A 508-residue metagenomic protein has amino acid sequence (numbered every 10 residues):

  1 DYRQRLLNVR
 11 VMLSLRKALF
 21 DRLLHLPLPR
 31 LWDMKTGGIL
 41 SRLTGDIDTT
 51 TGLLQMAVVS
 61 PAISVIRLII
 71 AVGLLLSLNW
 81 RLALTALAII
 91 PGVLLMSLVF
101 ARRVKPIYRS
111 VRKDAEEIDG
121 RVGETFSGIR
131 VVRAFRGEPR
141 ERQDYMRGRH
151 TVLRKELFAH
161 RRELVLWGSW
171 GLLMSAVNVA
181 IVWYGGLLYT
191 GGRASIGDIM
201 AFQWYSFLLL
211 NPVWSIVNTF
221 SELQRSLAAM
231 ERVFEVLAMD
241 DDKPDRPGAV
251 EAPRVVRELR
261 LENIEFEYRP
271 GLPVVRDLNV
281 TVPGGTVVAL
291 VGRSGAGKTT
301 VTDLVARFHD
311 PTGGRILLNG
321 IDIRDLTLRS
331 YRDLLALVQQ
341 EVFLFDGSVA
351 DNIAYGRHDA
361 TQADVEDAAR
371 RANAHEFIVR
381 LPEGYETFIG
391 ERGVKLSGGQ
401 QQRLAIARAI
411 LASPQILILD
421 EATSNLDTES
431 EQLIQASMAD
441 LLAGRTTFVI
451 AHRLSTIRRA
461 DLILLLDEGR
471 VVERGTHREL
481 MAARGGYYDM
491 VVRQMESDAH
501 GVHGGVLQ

Functional and structural regions predicted by a protein language model:
D1-L13, D21, W32, T85 (+4 more regions): Transmembrane-helix motif of ABC transporter permease domains
Y2, L6, R10, S14 (+3 more regions): Cytoplasmic juxtamembrane "membrane-exit" helices immediately C-terminal to transmembrane segments
Y2, L68, V72, L76 (+2 more regions): Membrane-embedded alpha-helical segments of multi-pass transporters/permeases
L19, L23, V132, V233 (+1 more regions): Helix-loop junctions and hydrophobic alpha-helical segments within the transmembrane domains of large membrane
L23, Y145, V233, L261-N263: Conserved catalytic Walker-motif region of ABC-type ATPase nucleotide-binding domains
L28-P29, G45-L54, V58, A62 (+7 more regions): An intracellular "coupling" helix at the cytosolic face of ABC transporter transmembrane type-1 domains
L74-A88, F158, R162-E231, V236-L237: Helix-loop-helix
D245, A252-Q508: ABC-type nucleotide-binding domain
